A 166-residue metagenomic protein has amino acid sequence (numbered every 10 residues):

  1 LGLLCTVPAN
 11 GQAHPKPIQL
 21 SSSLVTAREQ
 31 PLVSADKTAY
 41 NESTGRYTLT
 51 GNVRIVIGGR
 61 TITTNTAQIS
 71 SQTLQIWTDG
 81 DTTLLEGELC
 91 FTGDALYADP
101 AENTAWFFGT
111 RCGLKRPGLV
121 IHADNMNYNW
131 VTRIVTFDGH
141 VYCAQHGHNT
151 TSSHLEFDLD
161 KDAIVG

Functional and structural regions predicted by a protein language model:
L1-T6: Bacterial N-terminal signal peptides
G11-G166: N-terminal amphipathic/hydrophobic interface segments
